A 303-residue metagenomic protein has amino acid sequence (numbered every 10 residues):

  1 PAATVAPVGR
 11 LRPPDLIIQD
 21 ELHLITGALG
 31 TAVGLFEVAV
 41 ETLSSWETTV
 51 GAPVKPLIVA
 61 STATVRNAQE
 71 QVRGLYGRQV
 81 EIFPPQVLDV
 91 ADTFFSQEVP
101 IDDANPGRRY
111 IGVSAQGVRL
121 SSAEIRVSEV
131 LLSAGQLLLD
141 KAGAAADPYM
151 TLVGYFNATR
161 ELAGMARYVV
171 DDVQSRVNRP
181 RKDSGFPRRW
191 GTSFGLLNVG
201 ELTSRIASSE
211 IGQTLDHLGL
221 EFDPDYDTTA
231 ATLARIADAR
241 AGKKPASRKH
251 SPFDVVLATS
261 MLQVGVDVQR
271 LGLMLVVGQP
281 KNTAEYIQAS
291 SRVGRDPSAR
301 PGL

Functional and structural regions predicted by a protein language model:
P1-R12, A258-S260: Conserved RecA-like ASCE ATPase "motif II neighborhood" in helicase/translocase motors
P13-L16, P53-V59, S251-V255: Loop/turn-to-beta-strand initiation segments
E21-L29, L262, Q279, V293: Conserved Walker B
E21-L29, V40-L75, P85-Q86: Conserved helicase ATPase motor motifs in RecA-like P-loop NTPase domains
P56, V65-R176, G200: Conserved interdomain linker/interface between the two RecA-like ATPase lobes of SF2 helicase motors
L75, V90-S121, R188-V256, D267: Conserved motor-coupling elements within RecA-like helicase/translocase cores
L262, V266-Q279, P301-L303: A short beta-strand element within the Helicase C-terminal
R292-L303: Conserved segment of the helicase C-terminal RecA-like domain
